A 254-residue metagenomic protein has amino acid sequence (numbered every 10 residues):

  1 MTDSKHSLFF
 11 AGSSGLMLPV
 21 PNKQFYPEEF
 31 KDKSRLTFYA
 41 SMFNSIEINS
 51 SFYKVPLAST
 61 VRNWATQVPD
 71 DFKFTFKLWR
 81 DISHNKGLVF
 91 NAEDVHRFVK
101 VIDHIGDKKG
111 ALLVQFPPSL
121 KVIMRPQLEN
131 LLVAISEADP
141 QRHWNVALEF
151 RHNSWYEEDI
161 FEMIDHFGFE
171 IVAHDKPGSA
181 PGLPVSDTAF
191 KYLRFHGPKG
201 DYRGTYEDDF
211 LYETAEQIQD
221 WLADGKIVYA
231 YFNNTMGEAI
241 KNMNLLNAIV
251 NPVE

Functional and structural regions predicted by a protein language model:
M1-E254: Residues lining hydrophobic/aromatic ligand-binding pockets adjacent to catalytic sites
